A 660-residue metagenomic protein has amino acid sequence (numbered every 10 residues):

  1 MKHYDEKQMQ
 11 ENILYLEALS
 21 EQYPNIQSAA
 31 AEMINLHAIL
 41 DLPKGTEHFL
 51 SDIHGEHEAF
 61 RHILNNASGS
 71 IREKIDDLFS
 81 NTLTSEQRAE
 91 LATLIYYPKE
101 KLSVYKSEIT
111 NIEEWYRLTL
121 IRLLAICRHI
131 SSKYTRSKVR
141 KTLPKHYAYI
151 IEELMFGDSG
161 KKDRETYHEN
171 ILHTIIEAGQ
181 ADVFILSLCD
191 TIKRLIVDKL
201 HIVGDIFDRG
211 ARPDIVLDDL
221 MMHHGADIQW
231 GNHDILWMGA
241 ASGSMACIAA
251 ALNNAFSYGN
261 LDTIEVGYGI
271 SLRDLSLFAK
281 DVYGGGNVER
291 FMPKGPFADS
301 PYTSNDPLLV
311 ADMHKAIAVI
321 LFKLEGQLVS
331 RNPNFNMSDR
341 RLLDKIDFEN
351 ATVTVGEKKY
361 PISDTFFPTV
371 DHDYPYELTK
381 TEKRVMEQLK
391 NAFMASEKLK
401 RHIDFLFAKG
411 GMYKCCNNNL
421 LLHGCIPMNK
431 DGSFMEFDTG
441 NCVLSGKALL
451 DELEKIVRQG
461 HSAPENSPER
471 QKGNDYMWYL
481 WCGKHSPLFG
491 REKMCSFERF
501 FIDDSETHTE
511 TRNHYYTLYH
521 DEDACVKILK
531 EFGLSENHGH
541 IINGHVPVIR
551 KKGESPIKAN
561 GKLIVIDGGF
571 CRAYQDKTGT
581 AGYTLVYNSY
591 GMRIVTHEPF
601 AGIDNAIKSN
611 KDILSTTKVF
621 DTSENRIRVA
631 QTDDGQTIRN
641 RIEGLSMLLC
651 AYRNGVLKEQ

Functional and structural regions predicted by a protein language model:
M1-Q660: Feature recognizes metal-dependent phosphohydrolase scaffolds
